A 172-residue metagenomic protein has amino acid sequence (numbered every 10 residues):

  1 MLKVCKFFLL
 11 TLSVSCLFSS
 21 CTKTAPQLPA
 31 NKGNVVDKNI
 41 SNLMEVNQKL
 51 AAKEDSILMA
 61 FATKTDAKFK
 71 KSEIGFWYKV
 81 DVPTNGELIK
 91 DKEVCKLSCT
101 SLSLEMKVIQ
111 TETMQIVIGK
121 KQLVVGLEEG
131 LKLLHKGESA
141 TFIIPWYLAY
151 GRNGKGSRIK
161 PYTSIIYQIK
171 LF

Functional and structural regions predicted by a protein language model:
L2-K6, C21-F172: Cross-family detector of peptidyl-prolyl cis-trans isomerase
F7-S15: Sec-dependent N-terminal signal peptides
C16-S20: C-terminal motif of bacterial Sec signal peptides marking the signal peptidase cleavage site
